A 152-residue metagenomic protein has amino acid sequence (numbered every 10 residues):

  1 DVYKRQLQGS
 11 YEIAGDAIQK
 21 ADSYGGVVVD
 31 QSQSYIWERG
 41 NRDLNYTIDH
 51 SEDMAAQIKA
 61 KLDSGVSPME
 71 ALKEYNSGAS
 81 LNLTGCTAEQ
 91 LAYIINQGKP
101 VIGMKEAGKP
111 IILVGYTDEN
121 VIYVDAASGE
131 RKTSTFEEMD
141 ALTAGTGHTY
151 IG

Functional and structural regions predicted by a protein language model:
V2-Y3: Short, small-residue-biased leader/transition segments that mark boundaries at the very start of proteins
Q6, D30-S32, E70, G145: Alpha-helical structural elements
L7-S10, K132: Surface-exposed loop/edge segments in extracytoplasmic proteins
S10-Y11, A107: A generic "functional-site adjacency" signal
E12-V27: A short, charged, amphipathic alpha-helix used as a generic interaction element across diverse proteins
G25-Y46: Short, mixed-charge low-complexity intrinsically disordered segments
R42-G152: Conserved active-site-adjacent core of cysteine acyl-enzyme catalytic domains
